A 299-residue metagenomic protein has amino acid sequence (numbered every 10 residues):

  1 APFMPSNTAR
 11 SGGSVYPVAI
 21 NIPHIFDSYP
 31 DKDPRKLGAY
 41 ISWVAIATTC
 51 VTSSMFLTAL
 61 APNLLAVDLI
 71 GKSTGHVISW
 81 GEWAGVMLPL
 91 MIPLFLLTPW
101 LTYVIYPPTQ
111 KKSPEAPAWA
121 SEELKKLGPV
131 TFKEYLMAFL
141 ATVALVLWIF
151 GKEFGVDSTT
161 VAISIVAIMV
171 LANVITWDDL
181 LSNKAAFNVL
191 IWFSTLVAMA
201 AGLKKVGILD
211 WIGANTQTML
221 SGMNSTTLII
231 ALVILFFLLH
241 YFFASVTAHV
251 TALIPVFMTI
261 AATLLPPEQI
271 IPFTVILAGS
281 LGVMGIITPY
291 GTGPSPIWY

Functional and structural regions predicted by a protein language model:
A1-P2, D27-T52, I78-W83, S225-L238 (+1 more regions): Alpha-helical transmembrane segments of multi-pass membrane proteins
A1-S11, D31-R35, I46-T58, L90 (+4 more regions): Helix-loop-helix module between adjacent transmembrane segments
A1-V18, G222-I271: Hydrophobic alpha-helical transmembrane segments of multi-pass integral membrane proteins, predominantly secondary
T8-H24, M55-K72, E115, I212-A214 (+3 more regions): Re-entrant/interfacial helical elements at transmembrane boundaries that shape and gate the permeation pathway
S11, A59, V156-V166, T216-L228 (+2 more regions): Structural signature of hydrophobic alpha-helical transmembrane segments
G12-V15, G38-W43, S182-W192, H249-V256: Cytoplasmic-side transmembrane-helix entry/capping segments in multi-pass membrane proteins
H24-P108, S295-Y299: Membrane-core helix-loop-helix motifs of multi-pass transport proteins
K72-G75, E82-A214: Hydrophobic transmembrane alpha-helices of multi-pass small-molecule transporters
